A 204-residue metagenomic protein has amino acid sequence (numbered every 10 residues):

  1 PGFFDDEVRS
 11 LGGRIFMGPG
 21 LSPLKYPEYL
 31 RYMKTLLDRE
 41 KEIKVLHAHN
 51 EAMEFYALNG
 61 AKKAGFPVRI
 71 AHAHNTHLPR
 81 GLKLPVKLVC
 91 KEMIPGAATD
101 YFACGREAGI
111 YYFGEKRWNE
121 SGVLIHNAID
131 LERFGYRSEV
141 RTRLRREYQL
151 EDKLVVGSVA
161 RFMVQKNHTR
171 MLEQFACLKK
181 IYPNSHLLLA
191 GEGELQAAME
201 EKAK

Functional and structural regions predicted by a protein language model:
P1-L24, E28, A108, G193-L195: N-terminal strand-loop element at the rim of the active site of nucleotide-sugar-dependent glycosyltransferases
R9, K63-F66, I70-C104, F113-W118: A conserved, positively charged/aromatic
G12-R14, E200-K204: Nucleotide-activated donor-binding/catalytic signature segment of Leloir-type glycosyltransferases, i.e., the conserved
R14, P19-V45, F55-N59, K63 (+2 more regions): An amphipathic, basic-hydrophobic alpha-helix
M33, G135-L150: A short helix/loop element that forms part of the nucleotide-sugar donor recognition site in Leloir-type
A48-E54, A73: Short His-centered aromatic/hydrophobic patch
E107, A128: Carbohydrate-associated surface elements
L154, S158-P183, L187, E194-E200: A conserved mid-protein helix/loop that constitutes part of the nucleotide-sugar donor-binding site
